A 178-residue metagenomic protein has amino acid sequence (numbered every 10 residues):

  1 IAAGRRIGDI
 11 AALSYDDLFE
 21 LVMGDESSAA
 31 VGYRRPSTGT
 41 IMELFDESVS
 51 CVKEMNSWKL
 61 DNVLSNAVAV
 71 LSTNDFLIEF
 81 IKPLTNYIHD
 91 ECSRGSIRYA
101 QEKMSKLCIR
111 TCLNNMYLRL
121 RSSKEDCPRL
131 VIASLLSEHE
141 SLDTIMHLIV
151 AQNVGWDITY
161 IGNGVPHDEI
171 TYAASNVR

Functional and structural regions predicted by a protein language model:
I1-R121: Long amphipathic alpha-helical segments
G95-R178: C-terminal regulatory/effector modules of DNA-binding transcriptional regulators
